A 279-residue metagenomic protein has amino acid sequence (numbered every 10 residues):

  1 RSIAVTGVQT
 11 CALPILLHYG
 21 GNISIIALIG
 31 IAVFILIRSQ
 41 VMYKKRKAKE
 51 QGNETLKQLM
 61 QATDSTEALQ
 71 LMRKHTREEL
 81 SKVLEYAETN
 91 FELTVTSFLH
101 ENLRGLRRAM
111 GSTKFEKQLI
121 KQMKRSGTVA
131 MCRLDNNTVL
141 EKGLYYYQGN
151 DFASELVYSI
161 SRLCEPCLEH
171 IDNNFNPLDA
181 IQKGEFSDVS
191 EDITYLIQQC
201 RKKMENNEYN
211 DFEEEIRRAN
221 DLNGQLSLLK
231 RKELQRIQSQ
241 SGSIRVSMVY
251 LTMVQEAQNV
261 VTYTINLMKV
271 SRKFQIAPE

Functional and structural regions predicted by a protein language model:
R1, Q9, P14, H18 (+1 more regions): Cytosolic, long alpha-helical scaffolding segments
H18-I29: Loop-to-transmembrane alpha-helix initiation sites
